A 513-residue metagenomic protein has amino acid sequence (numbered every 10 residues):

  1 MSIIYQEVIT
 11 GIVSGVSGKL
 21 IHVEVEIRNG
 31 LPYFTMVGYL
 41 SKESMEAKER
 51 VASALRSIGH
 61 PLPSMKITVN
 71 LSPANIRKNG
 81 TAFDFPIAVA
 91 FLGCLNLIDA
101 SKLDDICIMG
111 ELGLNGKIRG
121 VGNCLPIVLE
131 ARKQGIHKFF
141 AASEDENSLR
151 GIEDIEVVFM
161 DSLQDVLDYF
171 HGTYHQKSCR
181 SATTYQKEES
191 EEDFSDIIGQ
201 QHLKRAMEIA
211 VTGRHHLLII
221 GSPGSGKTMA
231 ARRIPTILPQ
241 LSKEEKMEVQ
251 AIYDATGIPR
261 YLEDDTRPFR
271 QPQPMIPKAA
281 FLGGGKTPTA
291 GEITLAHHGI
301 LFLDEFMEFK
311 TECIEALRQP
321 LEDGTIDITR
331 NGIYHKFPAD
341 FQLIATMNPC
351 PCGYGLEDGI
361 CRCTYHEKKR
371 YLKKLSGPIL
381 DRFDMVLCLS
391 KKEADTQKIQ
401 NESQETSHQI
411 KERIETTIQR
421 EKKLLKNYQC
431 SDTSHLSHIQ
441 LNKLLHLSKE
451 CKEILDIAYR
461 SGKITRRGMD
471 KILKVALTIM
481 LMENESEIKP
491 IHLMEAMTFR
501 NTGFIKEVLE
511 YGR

Functional and structural regions predicted by a protein language model:
M1-L218, S222-T228, T329, E487-R513: Peripheral, non-AAA+ core regions of ATP-driven protein-machinery
R28, G59-L62, D99-S101, K133 (+9 more regions): Conserved catalytic network of the ASCE P-loop NTPase/AAA+ motor domain
V37-K48, P63, N70-G80, P288 (+1 more regions): Basic, amphipathic alpha-helical bundle interface domains used for macromolecular binding and assembly
M109, M160, A296, F302-F306: Hydrophobic residues in beta-strands of the RecA-like P-loop NTPase core, especially within AAA+ ATPase
G113, I300, F306-E308, E315-R318: Catalytic acidic motif of RecA-like/P-loop NTPases
E208, P268, A279-I300: Conserved alpha-helical scaffold flanking the Walker A/P-loop in AAA+ ATPase domains
I219-I258: Walker A/P-loop
G221, G283, E305: The Walker A (P-loop) glycine that initiates the GxxxxGKT/S ATP-binding motif of P-loop NTPases
